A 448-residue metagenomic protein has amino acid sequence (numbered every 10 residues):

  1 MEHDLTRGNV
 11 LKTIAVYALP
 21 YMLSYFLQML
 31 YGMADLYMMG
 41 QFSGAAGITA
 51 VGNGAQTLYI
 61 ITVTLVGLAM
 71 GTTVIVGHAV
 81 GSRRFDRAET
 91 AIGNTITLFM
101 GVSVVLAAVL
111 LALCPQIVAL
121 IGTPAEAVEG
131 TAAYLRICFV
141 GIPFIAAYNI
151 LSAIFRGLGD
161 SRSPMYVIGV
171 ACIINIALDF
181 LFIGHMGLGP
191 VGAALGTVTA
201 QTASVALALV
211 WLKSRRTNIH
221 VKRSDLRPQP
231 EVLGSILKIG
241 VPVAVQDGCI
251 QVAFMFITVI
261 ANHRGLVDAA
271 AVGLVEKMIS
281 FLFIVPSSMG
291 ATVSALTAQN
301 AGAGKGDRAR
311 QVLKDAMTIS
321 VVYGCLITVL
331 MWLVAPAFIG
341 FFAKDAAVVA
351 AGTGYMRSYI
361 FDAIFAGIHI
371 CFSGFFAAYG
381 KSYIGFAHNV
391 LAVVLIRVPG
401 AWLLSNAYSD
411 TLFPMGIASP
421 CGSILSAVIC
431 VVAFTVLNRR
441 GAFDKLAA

Functional and structural regions predicted by a protein language model:
M1-A18, V76-P143, H185-V241, T297-D362 (+1 more regions): Short alpha-helical transmembrane segments in multi-pass integral membrane proteins
L5-F42, Q56-G71, I75, M100-A107 (+6 more regions): N-terminal transmembrane alpha-helices
V16-D35, I137, A171, A200-S204 (+4 more regions): Transmembrane helical elements of multi-pass membrane transporters/channels
F26, L30-T49, V118-A125, L181-L188 (+5 more regions): Helix-terminus/linker motif at the lipid-water interface of multi-pass membrane proteins
M33-L36, A108, I150-I154, I173-L181 (+7 more regions): Alpha-helical transmembrane segments of multipass membrane proteins
S43-Q56, L135, A194, L266-F281 (+2 more regions): Small-residue hotspots at the loop-to-helix junctions and early N-terminal turns of transmembrane alpha-helices
I48-A108, I145-P164, T258, A271-A335 (+1 more regions): Small-residue-rich hydrophobic transmembrane alpha-helices
A69, I137-R156, P164-C172, A193-A208 (+5 more regions): Short runs within selected transmembrane alpha-helices of multi-pass transporters and secretion channels
